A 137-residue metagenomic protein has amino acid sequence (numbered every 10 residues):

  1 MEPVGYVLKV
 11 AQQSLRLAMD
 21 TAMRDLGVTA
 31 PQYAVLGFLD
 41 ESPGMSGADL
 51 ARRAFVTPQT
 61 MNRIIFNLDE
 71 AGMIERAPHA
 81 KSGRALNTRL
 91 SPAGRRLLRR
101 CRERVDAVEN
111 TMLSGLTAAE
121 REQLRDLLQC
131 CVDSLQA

Functional and structural regions predicted by a protein language model:
M1-L26: N-terminal leader segment of winged-helix/HTH proteins
E2-Y6, L26-G37, N62: Short alpha-helical elements of helix-turn-helix
K9-Q12, G37-E41, R102, Q129: Short, locally clustered residues in the helix-turn-helix/winged-helix DNA-binding domain
R16, F66-Q129, Q136: Charged, amphipathic alpha-helical coiled-coil/dimerization segments
F38, R53, A71: Residues within the alpha-helical elements of helix-turn-helix
S42-S46: Short capping segments at the starts of secondary-structure elements
G47-A48, Q59, F66, L86: Residues within helix-turn-helix
